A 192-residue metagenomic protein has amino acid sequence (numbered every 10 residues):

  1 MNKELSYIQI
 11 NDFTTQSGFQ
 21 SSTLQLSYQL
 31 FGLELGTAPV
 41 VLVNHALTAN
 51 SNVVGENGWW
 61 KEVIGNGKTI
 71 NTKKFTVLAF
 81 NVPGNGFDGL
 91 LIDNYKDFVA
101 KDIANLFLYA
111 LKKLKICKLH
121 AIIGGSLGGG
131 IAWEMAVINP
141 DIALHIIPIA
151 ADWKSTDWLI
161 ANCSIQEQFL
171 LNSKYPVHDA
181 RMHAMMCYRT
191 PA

Functional and structural regions predicted by a protein language model:
M1-V40: Catalytic-loop region of hydrolases
Q29-F87: N-terminal cap/lid subdomain of alpha/beta-hydrolase-fold enzymes
V53-G55, G89-L91, D157-I160: Short, solvent-exposed loop/turn and secondary-structure capping segments
N57-V63, K96, N139, C163-I165: Glycine-rich, phosphate-binding/catalytic loops in enzymes
L91-K101: Catalytic nucleophile-loop/oxyanion-hole region of alpha/beta-hydrolase and closely related hydrolase-like folds
K101-H120: Conserved acidic catalytic loop of the alpha/beta-hydrolase fold
K118-D157: Conserved hydrolase catalytic core segment
L144-A192: Alpha/beta-hydrolase-fold enzymes
